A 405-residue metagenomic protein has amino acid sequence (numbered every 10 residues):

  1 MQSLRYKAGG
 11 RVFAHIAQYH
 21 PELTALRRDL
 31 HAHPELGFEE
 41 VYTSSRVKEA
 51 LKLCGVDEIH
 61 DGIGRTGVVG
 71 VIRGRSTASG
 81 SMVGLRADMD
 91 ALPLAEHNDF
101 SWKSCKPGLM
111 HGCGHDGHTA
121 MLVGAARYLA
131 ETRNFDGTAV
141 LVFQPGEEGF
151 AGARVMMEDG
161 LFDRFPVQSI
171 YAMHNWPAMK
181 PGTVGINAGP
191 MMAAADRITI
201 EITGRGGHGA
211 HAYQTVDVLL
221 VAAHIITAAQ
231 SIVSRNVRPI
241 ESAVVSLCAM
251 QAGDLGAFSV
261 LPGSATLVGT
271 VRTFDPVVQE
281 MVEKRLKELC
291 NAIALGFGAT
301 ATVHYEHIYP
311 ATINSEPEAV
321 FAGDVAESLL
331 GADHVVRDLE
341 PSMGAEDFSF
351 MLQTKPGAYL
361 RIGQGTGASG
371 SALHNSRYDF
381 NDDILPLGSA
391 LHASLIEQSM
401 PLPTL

Functional and structural regions predicted by a protein language model:
S3-H111, A120-V123, R127-F135: Acidic/His- and Gly-rich active-site-bordering loop/insert found across diverse amide/peptide-bond hydrolases
L4, L220-L405: Metal-dependent amide/peptide-bond hydrolase catalytic core, centered on the "pita-bread" metallohydrolase fold
L30, G70, L85, H115 (+8 more regions): Divalent metal-coordination and catalytic microenvironments
F38, H111-A120, A212-L220, D379-A390: Short, conserved micro-motifs enriched in small and acidic residues
D57, V167-Q168, P356: Conserved acidic residues
G84-R86, A95, I198-I200, Y359-Q364: Non-cysteine beta-strand/loop elements that form the S-adenosyl-L-methionine
A91-L94, N98-M110, D116-G117, L129-V260 (+2 more regions): Histidine/acidic-residue-rich, glycine-tolerant segments that coordinate divalent metal ions
